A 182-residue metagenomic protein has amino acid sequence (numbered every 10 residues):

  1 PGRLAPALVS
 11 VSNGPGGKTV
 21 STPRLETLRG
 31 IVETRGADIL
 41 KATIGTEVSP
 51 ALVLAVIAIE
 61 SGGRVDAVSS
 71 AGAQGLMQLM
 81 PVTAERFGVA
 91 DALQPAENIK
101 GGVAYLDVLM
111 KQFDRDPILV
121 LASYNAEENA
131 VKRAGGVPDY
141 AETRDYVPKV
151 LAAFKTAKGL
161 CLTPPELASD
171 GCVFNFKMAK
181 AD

Functional and structural regions predicted by a protein language model:
P1-A55, R144, P148-D182: Cell-wall glycan-active module
T22-G30, D38-A42, V65-S70, E85-P95 (+2 more regions): Second-shell loop/turn segments in exported
I31, V89-E97, V108-D182: Non-catalytic cell-wall polysaccharide-engagement segments
V48-L54, A71-Q74, R115: Extracytoplasmic
P50, G63-V65: Extended amphipathic alpha-helical interaction segments
A58, A104-K111: Short glycine/serine- and small hydrophobic-enriched flexible loop segments
I59-G63, V82, A126: Glycine-rich, acidic and aromatic/proline-enriched surface loops and short helix-turn segments that act as binding
A67-V89, G101-L106, N129, V147-V150: Substrate-binding/active-site groove segments that recognize and process beta-1,4-linked N-acetyl-hexosamine
